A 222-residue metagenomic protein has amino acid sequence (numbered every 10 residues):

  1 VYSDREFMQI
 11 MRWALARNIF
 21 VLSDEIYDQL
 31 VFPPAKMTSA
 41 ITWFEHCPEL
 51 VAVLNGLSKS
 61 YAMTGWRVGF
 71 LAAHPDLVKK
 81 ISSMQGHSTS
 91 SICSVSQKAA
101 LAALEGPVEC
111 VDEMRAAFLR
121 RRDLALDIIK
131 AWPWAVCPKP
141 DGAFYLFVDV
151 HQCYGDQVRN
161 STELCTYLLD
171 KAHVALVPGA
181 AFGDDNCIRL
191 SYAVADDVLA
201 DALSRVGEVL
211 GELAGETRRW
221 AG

Functional and structural regions predicted by a protein language model:
V1-G222: PLP-dependent class I/II
